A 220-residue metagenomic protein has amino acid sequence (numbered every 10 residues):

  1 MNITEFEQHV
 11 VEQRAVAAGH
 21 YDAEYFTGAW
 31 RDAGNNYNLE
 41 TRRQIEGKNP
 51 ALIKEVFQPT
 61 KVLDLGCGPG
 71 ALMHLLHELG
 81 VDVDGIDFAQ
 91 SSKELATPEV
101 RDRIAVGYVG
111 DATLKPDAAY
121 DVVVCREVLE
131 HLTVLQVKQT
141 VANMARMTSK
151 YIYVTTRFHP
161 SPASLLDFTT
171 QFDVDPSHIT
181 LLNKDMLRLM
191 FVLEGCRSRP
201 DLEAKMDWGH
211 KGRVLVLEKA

Functional and structural regions predicted by a protein language model:
M1-A118, V122-V124, L135-A142, F158 (+3 more regions): Conserved N-terminal segment of class I S-adenosyl-L-methionine
A96, S164-L165: Short, well-ordered secondary-structure micro-motifs
R126-H131: Short catalytic micro-motifs in class I SAM-dependent methyltransferases
T133, P162: Glycine/Thr-rich phosphate-binding loops of Rossmann-like dinucleotide-binding domains
N143-M147: Conserved helix-to-beta-strand junction in the class I
T148-F158: Conserved beta-strand signature within the Rossmann-like core of class I S-adenosyl-L-methionine
L166-V174: Short glycine/proline- and charge-enriched loop/turn segments that cap or connect secondary-structure elements
E218-A220: C-terminal lobe and adjacent flexible extensions of AdoMet/dcAdoMet transferase-like proteins
